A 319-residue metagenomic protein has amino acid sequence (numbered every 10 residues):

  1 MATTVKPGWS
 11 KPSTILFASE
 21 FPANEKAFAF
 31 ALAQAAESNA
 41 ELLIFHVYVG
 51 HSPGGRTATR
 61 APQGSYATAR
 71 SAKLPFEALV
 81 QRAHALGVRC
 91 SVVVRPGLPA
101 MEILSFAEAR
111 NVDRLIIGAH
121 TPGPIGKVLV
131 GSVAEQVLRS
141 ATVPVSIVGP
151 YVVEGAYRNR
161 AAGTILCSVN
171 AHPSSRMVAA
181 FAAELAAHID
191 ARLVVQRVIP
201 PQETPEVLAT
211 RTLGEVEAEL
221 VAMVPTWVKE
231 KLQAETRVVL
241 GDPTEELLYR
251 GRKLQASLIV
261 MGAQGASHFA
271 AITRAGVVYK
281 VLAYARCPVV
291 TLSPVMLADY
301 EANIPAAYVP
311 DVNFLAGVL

Functional and structural regions predicted by a protein language model:
M1-K11, A23, F30, Q63-S65 (+4 more regions): Structural beta-alpha unit
A2-P62, G163-L208, E235, Y284 (+2 more regions): Small/aliphatic-rich secondary-structure junction motif
L43-F45, S91-R95, S146, V194-Q196 (+2 more regions): General small-molecule cofactor/ligand-binding pocket signal
A61-L74, L208-E215: A short acidic, glycine-rich active-site loop that binds or catalyzes chemistry on phosphate/adenosine moieties
R114-R139, L258-Y284, A298-D299: Glycine-rich, Arg-bearing micro-motifs that act as flexible, cationic patches
I116-A119, V145-Y151, G262, V289-S293: Short beta-strand elements of ligand-binding domains
A134-G155: Short, structured interface segments
